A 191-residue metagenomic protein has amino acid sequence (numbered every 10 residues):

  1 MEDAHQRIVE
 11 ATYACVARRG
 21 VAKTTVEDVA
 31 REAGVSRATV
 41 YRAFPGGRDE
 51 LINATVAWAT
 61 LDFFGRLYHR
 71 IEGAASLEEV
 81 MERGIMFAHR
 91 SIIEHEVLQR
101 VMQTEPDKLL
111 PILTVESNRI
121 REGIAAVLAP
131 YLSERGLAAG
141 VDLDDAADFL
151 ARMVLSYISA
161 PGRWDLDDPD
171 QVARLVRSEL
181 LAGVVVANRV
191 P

Functional and structural regions predicted by a protein language model:
D3, R7-R18, E32, E50-E72 (+4 more regions): Alpha-helical structural segments
R19-V21, Y41-I52: HTH DNA-binding helix-turn interface
D28-E32, V40: Append "Primarily bacterial transcriptional regulators
S36: Helix-turn-helix DNA-binding motif, specifically the short coil turn and the N-cap/start of the second
I52, L98-Q103, L110-P111, G140-V141 (+2 more regions): Short, hydrophobic secondary-structure boundary micro-motifs
F64, R100, L109-L137, D144-D148: Amphipathic alpha-helical packing segments from all-alpha helical-bundle domains
H69, E78-Q103, N118-R119, W164: Helical hydrophobic small-molecule/effector-binding pocket
R90-E94, P130, D148-D167, E179-R189: Amphipathic C-terminal alpha-helical segment
